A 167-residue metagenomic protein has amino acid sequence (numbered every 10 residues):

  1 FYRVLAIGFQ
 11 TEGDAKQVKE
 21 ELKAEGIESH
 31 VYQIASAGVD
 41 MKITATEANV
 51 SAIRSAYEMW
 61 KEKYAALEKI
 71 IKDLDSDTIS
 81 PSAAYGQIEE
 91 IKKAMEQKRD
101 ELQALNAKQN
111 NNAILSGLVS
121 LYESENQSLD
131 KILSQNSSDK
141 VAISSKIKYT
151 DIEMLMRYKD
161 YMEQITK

Functional and structural regions predicted by a protein language model:
F1-S51: Solvent-exposed beta-strand motifs enriched in subsets of small alpha/beta binding domains, especially certain
R3, A48-S51, S76, D139-I143: Generic alpha-helix detector with strongest preference for long hydrophobic helices that associate with membranes
D14, D40, D73-D77, D100 (+4 more regions): Acidic-enriched, low-complexity/disordered segments with a strong bias for Aspartate over Glutamate
Q17-L22, A35, D40, T44 (+5 more regions): Generic detector of ordered, mature protein regions
E25-G38, L67-D77, Y149: Hydrophobic transmembrane alpha-helix bundles
T46, W60, A65-E68, L118-K167: C-terminal amphipathic alpha-helix
N49-S128: Alpha-helical segments in soluble extracytoplasmic regions
